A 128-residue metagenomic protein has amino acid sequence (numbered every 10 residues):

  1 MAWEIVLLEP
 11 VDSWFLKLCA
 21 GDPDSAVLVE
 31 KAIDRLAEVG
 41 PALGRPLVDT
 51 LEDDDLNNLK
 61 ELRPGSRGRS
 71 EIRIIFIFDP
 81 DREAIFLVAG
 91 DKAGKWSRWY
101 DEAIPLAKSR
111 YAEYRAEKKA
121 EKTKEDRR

Functional and structural regions predicted by a protein language model:
M1-E71, P80-A84, D91-R128: Basic, Lys/Arg-enriched alpha-helical interface segments
F76, L87: Conserved catalytic cores of phosphodiester-cleaving nucleases, focusing on short active-site segments
